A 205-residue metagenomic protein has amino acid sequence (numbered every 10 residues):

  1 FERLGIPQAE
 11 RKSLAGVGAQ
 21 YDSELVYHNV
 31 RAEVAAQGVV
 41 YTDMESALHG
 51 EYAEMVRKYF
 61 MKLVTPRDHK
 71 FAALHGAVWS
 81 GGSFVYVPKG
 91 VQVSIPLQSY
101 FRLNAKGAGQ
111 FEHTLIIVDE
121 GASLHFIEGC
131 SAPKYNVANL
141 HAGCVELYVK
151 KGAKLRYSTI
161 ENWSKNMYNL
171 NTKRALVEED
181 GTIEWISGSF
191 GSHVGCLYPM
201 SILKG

Functional and structural regions predicted by a protein language model:
F1-G205: Glycine-rich and polybasic anion-binding loops at the starts of cofactor/ligand-binding domains
